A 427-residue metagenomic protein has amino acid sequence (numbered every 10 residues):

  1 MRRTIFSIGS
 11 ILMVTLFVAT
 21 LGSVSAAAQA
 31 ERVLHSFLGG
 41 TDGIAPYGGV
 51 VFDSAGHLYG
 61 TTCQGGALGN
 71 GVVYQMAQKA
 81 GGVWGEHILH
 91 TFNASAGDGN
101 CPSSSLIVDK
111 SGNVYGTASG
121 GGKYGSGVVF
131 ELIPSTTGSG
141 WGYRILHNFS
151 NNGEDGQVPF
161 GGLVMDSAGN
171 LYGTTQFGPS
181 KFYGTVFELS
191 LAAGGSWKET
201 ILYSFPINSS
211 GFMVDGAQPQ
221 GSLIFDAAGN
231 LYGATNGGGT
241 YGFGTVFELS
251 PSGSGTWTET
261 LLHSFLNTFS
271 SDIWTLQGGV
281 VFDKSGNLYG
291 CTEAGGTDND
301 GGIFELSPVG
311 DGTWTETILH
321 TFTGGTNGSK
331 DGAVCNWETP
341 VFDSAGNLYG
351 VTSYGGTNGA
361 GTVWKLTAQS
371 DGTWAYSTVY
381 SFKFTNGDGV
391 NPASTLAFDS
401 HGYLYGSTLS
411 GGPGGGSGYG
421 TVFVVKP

Functional and structural regions predicted by a protein language model:
R2-P427: Extracellular beta-propeller repeat domains
